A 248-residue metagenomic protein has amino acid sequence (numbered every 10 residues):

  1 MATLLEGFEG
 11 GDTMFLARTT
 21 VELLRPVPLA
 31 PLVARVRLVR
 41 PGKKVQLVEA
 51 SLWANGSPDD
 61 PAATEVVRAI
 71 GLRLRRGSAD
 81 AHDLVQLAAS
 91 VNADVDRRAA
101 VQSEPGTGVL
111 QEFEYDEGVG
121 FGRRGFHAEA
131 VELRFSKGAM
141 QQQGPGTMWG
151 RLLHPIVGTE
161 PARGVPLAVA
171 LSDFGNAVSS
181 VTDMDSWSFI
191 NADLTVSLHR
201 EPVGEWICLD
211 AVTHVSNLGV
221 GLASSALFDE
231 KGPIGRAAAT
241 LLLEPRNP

Functional and structural regions predicted by a protein language model:
M1-P248: Terminal targeting signals and extreme-terminal segments of soluble enzymes
